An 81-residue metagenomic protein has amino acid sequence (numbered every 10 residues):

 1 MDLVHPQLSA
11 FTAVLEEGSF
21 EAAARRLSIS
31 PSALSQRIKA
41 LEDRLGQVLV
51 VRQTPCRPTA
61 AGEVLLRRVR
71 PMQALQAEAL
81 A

Functional and structural regions predicted by a protein language model:
V4, S30-P31: Short coil turns linking two alpha-helices in DNA-binding domains
V4-Q7, G62, V69: The N-cap/first-turn positions of alpha helices within or immediately adjacent to helix-turn-helix DNA-binding domains
F11, A23, T59-G62: Hydrophobic two-helix hairpin corresponding to the core of helix-turn-helix DNA-binding domains
A13-S28: Short helix-boundary/capping micro-motifs
R25-R26, D43, E63: Alpha-helical residues within the helix-turn-helix
S30, R37-A40: Residues within the DNA-recognition helix of helix-turn-helix
E42-A60: A short LG(V/I)-centered, amphipathic sequence patch enriched for acidic residue(s) preceding the LG motif
R44-L45, L65-A81: Alpha-helical linker/hinge and terminal dimerization helices associated with HTH transcriptional regulators
